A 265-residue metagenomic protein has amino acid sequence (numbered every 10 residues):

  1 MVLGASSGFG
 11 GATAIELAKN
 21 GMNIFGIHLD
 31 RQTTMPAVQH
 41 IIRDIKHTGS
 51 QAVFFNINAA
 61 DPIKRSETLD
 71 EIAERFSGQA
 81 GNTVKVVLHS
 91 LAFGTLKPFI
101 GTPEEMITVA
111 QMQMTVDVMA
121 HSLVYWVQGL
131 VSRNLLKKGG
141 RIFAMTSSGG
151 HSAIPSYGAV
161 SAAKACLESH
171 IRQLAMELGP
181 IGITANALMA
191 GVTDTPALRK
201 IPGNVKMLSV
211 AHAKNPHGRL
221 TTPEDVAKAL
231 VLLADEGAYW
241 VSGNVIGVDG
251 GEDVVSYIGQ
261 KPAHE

Functional and structural regions predicted by a protein language model:
M1-L29: Canonical Rossmann dinucleotide-binding motif of NAD(H)/NADP(H)-dependent dehydrogenases/reductases, specifically
A37, A159, P180, A187-K214 (+1 more regions): A glycine/serine/threonine-rich, flexible loop-to-helix segment that serves as the NAD(P) cofactor-binding "lid"
V53-T115, S132-R133, K138, S156-A159 (+2 more regions): Conserved mid-core segment of classical short-chain dehydrogenase/reductases
A92-P180, V192-T193, E252: Catalytic loop of short-chain dehydrogenase/reductase
G179, T184, V241-G243: Short, small/polar-rich loop/turn modules that mediate ligand/substrate recognition or access, typified
T184-D194, A234, G247-D249: Conserved SDR Rossmann-fold cofactor-binding beta-strand/turn motif
N215-V226, G237: A conserved structural motif in NAD(P)-dependent oxidoreductases
V231, S242-E265: Short C-terminal tail/terminal secondary-structure segment of NAD(P)H-dependent dehydrogenase/reductase domains
